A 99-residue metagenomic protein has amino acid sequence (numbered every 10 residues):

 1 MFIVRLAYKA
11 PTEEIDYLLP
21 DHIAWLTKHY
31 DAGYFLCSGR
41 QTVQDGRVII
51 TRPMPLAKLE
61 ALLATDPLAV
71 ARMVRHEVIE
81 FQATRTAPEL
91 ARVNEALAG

Functional and structural regions predicted by a protein language model:
M1-G99: Conserved, structured core segments of small domains
